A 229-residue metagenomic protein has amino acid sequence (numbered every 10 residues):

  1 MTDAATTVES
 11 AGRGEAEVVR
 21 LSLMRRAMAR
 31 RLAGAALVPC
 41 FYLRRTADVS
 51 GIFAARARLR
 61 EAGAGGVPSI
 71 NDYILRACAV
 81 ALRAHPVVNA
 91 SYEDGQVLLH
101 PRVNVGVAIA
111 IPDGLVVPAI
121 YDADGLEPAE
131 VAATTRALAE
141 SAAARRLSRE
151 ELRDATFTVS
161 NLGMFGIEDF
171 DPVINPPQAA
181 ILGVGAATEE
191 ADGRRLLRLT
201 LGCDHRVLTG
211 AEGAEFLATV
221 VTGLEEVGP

Functional and structural regions predicted by a protein language model:
T2-P229: C-terminal catalytic/motor cores of large multi-domain enzyme assemblies
